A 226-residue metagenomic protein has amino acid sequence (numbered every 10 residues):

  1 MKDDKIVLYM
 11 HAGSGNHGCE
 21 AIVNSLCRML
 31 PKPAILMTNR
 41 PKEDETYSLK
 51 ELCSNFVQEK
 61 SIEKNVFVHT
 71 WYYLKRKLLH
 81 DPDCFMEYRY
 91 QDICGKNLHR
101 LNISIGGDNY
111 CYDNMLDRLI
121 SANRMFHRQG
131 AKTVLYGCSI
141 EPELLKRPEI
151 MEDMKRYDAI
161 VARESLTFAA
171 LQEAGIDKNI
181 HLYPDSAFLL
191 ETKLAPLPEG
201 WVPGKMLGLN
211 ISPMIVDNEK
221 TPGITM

Functional and structural regions predicted by a protein language model:
M1-M226: Active-site anion-handling motifs in enzyme catalytic cores
